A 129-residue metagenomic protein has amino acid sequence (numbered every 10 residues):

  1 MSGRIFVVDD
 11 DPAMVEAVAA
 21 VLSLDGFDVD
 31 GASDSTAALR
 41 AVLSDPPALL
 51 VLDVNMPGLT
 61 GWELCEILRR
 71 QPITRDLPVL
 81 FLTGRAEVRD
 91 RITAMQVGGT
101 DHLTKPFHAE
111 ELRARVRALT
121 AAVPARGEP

Functional and structural regions predicted by a protein language model:
D9, D53, T83: Active-site residues of response regulator receiver
P12-D30: Two-component/phosphorelay signaling modules centered on CheY-like receiver
A32-T36, R91: Conserved Asp/Asn-Gly motif in the active-site loop of CheY-like receiver
D45-V51: Active-site beta3 strand of CheY-like receiver
M56: Receiver (REC) domain active-site loop signature in two-component systems and cognate sites in sensor histidine kinases
T100: Short, glycine/charged-rich "phosphate-handling" switch motifs in NTP-dependent and phosphotransfer domains
F107-R117: C-terminal output helix
